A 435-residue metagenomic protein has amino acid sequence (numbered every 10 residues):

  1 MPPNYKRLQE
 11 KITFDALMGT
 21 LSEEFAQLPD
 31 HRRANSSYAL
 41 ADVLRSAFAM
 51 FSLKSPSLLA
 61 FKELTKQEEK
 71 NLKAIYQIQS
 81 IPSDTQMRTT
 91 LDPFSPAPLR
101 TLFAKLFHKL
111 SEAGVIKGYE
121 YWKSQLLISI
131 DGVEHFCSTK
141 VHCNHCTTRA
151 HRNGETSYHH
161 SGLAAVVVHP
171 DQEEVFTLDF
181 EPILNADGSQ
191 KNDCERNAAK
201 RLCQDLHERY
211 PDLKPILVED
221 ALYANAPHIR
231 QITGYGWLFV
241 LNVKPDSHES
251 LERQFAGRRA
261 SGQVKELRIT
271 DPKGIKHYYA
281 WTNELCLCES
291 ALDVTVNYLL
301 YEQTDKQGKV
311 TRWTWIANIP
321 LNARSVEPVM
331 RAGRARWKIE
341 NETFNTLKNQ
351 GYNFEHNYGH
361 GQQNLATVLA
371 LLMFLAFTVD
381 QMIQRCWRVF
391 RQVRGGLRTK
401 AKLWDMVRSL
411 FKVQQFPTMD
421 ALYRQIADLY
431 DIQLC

Functional and structural regions predicted by a protein language model:
M1-E10, F14-P82: Gly/serine-rich nucleotide phosphate-binding loop at the start of the catalytic core of nucleotide/ADP-ribose-handling
Y5, S22-F25, K66-E68, K265-Y279 (+2 more regions): A short, flexible helix-boundary coil/loop motif
F14, A323-Y358: Short amphipathic alpha-helical "interface-anchor" segments enriched in bulky aromatics
S46, F61, S83, M87 (+8 more regions): Short, conserved catalytic/metal-binding motifs centered on acidic residues
R88-Q172: Active-site-proximal, Lys/Arg-enriched surface segment that forms a nucleic-acid-binding/basic interface patch
A150-K214: Electropositive, glycine- and tryptophan-enriched low-complexity nucleic-acid-binding patches
S189-S250: Domain-level cores of phosphate- or acyl-group-handling catalytic modules
V240-R336: An anionic, glycine-rich sequence signature occurring as long contiguous blocks
